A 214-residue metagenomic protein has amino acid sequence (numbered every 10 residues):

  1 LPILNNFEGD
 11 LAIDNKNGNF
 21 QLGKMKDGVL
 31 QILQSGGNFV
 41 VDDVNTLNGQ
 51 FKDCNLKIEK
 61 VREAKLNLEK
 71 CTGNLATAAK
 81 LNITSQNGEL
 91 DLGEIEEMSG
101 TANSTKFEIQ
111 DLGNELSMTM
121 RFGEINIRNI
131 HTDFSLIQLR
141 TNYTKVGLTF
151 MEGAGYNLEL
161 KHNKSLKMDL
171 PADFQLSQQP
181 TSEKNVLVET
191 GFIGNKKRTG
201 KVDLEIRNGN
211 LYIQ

Functional and structural regions predicted by a protein language model:
L1-Q214: Intrinsically disordered, low-complexity terminal regions
